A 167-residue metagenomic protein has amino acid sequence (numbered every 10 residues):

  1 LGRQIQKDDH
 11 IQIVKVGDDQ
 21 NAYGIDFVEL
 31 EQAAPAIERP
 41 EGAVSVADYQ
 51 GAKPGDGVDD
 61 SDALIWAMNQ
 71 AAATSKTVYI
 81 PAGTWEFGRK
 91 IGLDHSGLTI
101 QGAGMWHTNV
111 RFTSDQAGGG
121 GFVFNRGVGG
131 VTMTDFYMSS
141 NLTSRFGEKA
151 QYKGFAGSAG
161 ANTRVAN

Functional and structural regions predicted by a protein language model:
L1-H10: Short, surface-exposed tryptophan/glycine-enriched loops that mediate extracellular molecular recognition
Q6-K7, A82, F87: Surface-exposed loops/turns
Q12-N21: Short beta-strand-plus-loop segments that form exposed binding edges in beta-rich domains
V28-L30: Extracellular beta-strand elements of beta-rich domains used for carbohydrate recognition/degradation or cell-matrix
Q32-V46: Low-complexity, Pro/Ser/Thr- and charge-rich linker/hinge segments at domain boundaries
V46-P81, G92: Acidic Gly/Asp/Thr-rich repetitive segments characteristic of extracellular carbohydrate-active and adhesion proteins
L64-Q70, W85-Q101, N109-D135, S139-N162: Extracellular beta-strand-rich solenoid/capping regions of secreted or surface-exposed proteins that bind or remodel
